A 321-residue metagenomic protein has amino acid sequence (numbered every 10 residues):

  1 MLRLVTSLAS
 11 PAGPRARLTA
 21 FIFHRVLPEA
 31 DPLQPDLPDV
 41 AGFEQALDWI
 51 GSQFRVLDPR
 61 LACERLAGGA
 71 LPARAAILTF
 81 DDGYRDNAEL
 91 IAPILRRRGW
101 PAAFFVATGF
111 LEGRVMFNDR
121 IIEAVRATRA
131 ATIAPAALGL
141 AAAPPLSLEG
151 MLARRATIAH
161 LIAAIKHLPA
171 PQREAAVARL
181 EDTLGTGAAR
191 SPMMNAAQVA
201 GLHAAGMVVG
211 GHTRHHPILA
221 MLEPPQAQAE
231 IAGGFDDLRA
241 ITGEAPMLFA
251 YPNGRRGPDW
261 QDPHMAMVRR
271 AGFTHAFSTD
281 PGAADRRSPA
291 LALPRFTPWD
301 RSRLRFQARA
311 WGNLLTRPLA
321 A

Functional and structural regions predicted by a protein language model:
M1-T79, D86, F117-V125, A130 (+2 more regions): C-terminal active-site subregion of NodB/CE4 polysaccharide deacetylases
A12-R15, R114-A205: Extended, charge-rich helix/loop segments that form flexible, surface "patches" used to engage negatively charged
F21-H24, P28, Q34, G139 (+6 more regions): A generic structural signal for ordered alpha-helices
A46, I91, N195-Q198, H264: Residues within well-ordered alpha-helices
A70-A73, Y84, E89-F105, H160-T186 (+4 more regions): CE4/NodB-like, metal-dependent polysaccharide N-deacetylase domain that modifies extracellular/periplasmic N-acetylated
A73-A142: Acidic/aromatic-lined carbohydrate-recognition and catalytic surfaces of CAZymes acting on diverse glycans
G99-E112, S147-L161, G257-P263, R286-R301: Short secondary-structure transition/capping segments
L111, H215-P217: Short, catalytically relevant binding-site loops at active-site mouths
